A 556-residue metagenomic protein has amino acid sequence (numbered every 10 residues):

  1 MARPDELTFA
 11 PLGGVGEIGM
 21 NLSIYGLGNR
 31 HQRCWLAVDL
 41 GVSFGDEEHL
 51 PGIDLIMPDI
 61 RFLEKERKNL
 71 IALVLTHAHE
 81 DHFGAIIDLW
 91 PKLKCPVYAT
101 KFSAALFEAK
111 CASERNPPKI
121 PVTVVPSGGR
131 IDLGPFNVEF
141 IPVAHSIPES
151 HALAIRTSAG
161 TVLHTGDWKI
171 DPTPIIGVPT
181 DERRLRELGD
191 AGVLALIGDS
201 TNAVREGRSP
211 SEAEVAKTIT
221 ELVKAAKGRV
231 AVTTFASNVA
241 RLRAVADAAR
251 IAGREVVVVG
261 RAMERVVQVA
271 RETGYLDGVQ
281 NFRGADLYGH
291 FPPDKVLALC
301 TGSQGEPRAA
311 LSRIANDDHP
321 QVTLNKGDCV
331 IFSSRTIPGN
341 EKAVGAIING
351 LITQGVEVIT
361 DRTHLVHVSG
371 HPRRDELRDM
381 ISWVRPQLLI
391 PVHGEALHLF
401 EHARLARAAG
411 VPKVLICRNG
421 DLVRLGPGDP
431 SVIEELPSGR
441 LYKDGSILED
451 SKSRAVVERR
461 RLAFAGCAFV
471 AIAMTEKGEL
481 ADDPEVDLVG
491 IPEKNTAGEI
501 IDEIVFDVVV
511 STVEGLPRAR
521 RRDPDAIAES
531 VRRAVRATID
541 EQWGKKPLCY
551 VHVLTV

Functional and structural regions predicted by a protein language model:
A2-V74, H79-H290, A309-T323, K342-A346: His/Asp/Glu-rich metal-coordinating catalytic cores of metallo-dependent phosphodiesterases/hydrolases acting on
E17, I147, P292, L462-F464 (+1 more regions): Solvent-exposed loop and beta-edge segments used for protein-protein assembly and interaction
P96, I390, Y550-V553: Short glycine-rich phosphate-binding loop at a beta-alpha junction
C111, A406, I539: Conserved hydrophobic residues forming the short capping helix/wall of the S-adenosyl-L-methionine
P126, R418-G420, K545-C549: Short Gly/Ser/Thr- and Asp/Glu-enriched loop/turn motifs at secondary-structure junctions
P135, S150-A152, A465-F469, C549-V551: Broad gene-expression machinery/nucleic-acid interaction feature
V204-R520, A528, R533: Hard-cation-handling environments
R520-V556: C-terminal tails and terminal domains of large nucleic-acid-associated and other macromolecular-machine proteins
